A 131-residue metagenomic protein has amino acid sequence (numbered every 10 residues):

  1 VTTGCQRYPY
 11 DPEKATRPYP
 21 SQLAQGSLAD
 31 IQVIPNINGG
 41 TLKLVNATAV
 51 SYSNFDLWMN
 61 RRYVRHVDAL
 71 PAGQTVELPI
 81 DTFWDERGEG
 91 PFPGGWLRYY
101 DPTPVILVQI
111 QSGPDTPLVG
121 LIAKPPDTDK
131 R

Functional and structural regions predicted by a protein language model:
T2, V33-P35, T103-V108: Generic hydrophobic, helix-prone segments enriched in Leu/Val/Ile
T2-Q22: Bacterial Sec signal peptide processing site at the extreme N-terminus
E13-T16, W84-R131: Terminal connector regions
L23-D68: Short, surface-exposed binding/anchoring microloops in extracellular/periplasmic proteins
G39, Y52, G73-T75, T103: Extracytoplasmic
T41-K43, D56, E77-P79, L107-Q109: Beta-strand secondary-structure signal
A47-V50, P71-A72, S112-D115: A short, structured loop/turn motif at beta-sheet edges
R61-W96: Intrinsically disordered, low-complexity Pro/Gly/Ser/Thr-rich segments with frequent PxxP/GP/PP motifs and embedded
